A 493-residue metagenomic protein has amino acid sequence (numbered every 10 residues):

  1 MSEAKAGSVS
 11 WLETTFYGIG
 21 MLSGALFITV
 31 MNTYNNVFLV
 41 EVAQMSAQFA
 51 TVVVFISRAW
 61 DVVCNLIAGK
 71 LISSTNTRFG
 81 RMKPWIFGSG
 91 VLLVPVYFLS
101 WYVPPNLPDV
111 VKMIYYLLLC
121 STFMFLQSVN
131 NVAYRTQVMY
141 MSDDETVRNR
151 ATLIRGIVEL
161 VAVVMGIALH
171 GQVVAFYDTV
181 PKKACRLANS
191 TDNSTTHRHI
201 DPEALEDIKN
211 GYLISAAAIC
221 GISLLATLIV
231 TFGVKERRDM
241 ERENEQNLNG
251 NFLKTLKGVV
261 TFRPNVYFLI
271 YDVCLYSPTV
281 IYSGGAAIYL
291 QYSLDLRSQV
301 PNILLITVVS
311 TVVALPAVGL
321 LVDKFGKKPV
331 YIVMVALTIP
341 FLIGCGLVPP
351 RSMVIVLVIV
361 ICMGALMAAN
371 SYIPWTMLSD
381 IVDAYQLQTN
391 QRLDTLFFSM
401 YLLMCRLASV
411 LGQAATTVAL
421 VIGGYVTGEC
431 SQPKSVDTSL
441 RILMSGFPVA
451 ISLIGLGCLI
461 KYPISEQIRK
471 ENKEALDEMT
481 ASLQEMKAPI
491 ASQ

Functional and structural regions predicted by a protein language model:
M1-Q493: Membrane-embedded alpha-helical bundles of multi-pass transporters/translocases, especially carrier/permease families
